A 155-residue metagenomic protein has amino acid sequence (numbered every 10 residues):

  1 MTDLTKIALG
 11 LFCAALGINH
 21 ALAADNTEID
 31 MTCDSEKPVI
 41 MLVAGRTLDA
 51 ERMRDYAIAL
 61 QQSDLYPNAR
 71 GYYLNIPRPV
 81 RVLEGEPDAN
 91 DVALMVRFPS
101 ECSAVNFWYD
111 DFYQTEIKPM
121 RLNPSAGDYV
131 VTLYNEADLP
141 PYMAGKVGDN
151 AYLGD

Functional and structural regions predicted by a protein language model:
M1-A8: Bacterial N-terminal signal peptides that target proteins for export
A8-G17: Bacterial N-terminal signal peptides
H20: A Zn2+-metalloprotease active-site environment signal
A23-V92, F98-S103, L133-D155: Short S/T/G/P-rich N-terminal loop/turn motif that feeds into the first structured element of a domain
I58-A59, F107-Y113: Short amphipathic alpha-helices in soluble, non-transmembrane regions that often serve as interface/regulatory elements
D64, F112-K118: A common structural junction motif
L94-M95, E101-A104, D111-F112, R121 (+1 more regions): A structural preference for long, well-packed, hydrophobic secondary-structure segments
I117-L133: Conserved short beta-strand edge segments in small beta-sheet-based binding/regulatory domains
